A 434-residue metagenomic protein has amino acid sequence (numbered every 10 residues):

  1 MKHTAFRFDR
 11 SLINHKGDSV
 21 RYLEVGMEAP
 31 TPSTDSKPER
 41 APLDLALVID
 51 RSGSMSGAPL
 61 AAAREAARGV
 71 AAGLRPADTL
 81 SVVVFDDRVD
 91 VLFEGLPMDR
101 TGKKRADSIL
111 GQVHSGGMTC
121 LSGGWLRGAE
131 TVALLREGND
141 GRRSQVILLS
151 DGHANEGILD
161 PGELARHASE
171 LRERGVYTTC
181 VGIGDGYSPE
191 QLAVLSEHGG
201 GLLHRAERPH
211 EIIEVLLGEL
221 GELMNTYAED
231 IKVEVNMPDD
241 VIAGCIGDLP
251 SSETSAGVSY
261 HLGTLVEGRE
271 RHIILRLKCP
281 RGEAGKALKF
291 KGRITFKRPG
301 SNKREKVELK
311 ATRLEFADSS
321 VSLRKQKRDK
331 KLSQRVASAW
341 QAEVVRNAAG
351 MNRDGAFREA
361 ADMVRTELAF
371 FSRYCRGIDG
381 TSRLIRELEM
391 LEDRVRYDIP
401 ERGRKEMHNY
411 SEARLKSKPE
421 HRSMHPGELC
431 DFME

Functional and structural regions predicted by a protein language model:
T4-D230, P280-E283, S372-R376: Exposed acidic/Ser/Thr-rich ligand/metal-binding surfaces
R21, E229, R271, L288-F290: Hydrophobic core residues within well-ordered beta-strands of beta-rich domains
I246-R269: Extracellular adhesion/glycan-binding regions together with long Ser/Thr- and acidic-residue-rich low-complexity tracts
V266-A284: Low-complexity, intrinsically disordered segments enriched in Ser/Thr together with acidic residues
C279-E434: Long, acidic serine/threonine- and proline-rich intrinsically disordered regions
